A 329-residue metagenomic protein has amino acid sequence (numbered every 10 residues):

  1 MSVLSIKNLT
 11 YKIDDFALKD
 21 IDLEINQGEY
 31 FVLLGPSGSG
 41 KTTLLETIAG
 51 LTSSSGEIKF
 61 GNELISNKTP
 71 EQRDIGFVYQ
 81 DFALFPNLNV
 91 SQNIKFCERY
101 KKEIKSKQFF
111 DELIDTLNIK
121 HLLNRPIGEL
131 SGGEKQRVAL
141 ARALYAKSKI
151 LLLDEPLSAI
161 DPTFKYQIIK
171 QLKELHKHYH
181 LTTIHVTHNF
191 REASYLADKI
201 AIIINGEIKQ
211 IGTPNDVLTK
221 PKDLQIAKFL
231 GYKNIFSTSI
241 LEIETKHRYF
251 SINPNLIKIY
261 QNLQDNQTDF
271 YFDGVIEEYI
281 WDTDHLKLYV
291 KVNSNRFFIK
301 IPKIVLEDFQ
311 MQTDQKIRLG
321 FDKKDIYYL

Functional and structural regions predicted by a protein language model:
D14, S53, K68-T69, L88-K107 (+1 more regions): ABC-type ATPase nucleotide-binding domains, specifically the catalytic core motifs of the NBD
L64, K105-L122, K173-E174: Conserved ABC ATPase "signature" region
L64-Y79, Y100, P221: ABC ATPase NBD coupling module
P126-L130, E134: Conserved ABC ATPase signature
Y145-K149: A short, proline-enriched helix->beta-strand linker immediately N-terminal to the Walker B motif in ABC-type P-loop
N234-I235, S239-I280, I304-L329: Glycine/charge-rich catalytic "coupling/switch" loops of P-loop NTPases
